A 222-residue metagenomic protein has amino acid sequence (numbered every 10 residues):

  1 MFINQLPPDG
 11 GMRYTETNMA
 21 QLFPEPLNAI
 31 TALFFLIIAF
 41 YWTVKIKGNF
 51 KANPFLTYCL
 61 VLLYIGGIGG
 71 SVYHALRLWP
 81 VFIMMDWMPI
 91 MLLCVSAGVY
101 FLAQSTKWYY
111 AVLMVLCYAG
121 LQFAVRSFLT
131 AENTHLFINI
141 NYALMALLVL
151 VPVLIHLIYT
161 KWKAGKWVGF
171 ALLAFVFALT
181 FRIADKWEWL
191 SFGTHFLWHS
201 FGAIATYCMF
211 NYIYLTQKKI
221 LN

Functional and structural regions predicted by a protein language model:
M1-N222: Multi-pass alpha-helical transmembrane bundles in non-GPCR membrane proteins that perform intramembrane catalysis
